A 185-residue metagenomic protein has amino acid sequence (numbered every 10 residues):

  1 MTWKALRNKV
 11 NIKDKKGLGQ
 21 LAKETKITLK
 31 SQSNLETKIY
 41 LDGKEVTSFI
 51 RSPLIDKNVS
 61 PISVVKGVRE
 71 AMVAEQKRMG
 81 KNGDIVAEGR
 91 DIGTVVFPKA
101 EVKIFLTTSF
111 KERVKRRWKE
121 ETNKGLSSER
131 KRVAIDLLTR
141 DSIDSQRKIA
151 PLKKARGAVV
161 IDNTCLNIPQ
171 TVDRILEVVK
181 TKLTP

Functional and structural regions predicted by a protein language model:
M1-S52: N-terminal phosphate/diphosphate-binding loop that engages ATP/GTP or pyrophosphate donors across diverse enzyme folds
R7-N8, T28, V65, M79 (+3 more regions): Conserved, well-folded catalytic cores of nucleic-acid-processing and energy-transducing macromolecular machines
K13, G17, L54, S63 (+9 more regions): Charged, alpha-helix-enriched surfaces in structured cytosolic catalytic cores of large nucleotide-utilizing machines
D14-K23, R117-K124, V133-L137: Conserved P-loop NTPase catalytic core
K30-Q32, Q76-N82, R90-V95, K99 (+1 more regions): Small-molecule kinase domains that catalyze NTP-dependent phosphoryl transfer to phosphate-bearing small molecules
Y40-I50, D56, K115-K124, I143-P185: NTP-dependent small-molecule kinase module
T47-V59, S63-K124: ATP-dependent NMP and nucleoside kinases share a basic, alpha-helical "lid"
